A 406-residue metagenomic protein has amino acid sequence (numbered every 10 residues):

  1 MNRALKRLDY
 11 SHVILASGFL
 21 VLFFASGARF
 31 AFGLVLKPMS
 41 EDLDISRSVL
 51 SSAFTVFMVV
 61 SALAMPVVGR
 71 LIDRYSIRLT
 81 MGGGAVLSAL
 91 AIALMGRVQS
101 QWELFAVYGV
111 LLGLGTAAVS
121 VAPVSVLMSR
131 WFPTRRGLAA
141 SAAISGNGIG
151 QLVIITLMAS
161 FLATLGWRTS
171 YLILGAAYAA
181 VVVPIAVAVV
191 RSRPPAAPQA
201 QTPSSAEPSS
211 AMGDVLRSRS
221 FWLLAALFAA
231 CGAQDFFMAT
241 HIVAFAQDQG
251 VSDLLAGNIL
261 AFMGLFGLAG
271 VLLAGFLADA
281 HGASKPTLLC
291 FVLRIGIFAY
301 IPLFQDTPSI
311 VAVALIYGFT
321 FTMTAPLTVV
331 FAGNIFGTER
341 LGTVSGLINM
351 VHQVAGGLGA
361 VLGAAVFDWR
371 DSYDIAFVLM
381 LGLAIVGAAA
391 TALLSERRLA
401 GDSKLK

Functional and structural regions predicted by a protein language model:
F23, E103-A118, A229, S309-M323: Hydrophobic core of transmembrane alpha-helices in multi-pass small-molecule transporters, especially MFS/SLC-type
F32-L36, R219-V271: Extracytoplasmic gate region of multi-pass secondary transporters
T55-R70, A261-L273: Central cavity-lining transmembrane alpha-helices of secondary-active solute carriers, predominantly the Major
L63-Q101, S284: Conserved MFS/SLC helix-loop-helix module at the cytosolic interface between two early adjacent transmembrane helices
Y108-S145, G337: Cytoplasmic helix-loop-helix junction between adjacent transmembrane helices in 12-TM secondary transporters
A143, N147-S192: Helix-loop-helix hairpin linking two adjacent transmembrane segments in secondary transporters
D235, A261-F331: C-terminal transmembrane helical hairpin of 12-TM major facilitator-type secondary transporters
I335-R370: A late C-terminal transmembrane helix in Major Facilitator Superfamily
